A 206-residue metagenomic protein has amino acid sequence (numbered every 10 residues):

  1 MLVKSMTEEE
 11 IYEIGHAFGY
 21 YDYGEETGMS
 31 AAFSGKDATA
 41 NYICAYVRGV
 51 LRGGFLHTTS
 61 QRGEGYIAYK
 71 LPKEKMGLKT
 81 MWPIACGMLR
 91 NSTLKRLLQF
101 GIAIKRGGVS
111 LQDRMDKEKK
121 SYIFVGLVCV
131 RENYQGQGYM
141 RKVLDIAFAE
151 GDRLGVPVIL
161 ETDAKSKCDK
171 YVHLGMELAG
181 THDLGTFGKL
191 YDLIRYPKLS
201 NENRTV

Functional and structural regions predicted by a protein language model:
M1-H16: A short beta-loop-alpha structural element at the N-terminal edge of CoA-dependent acyl/N-acetyltransferase catalytic
F33-L56: Active-site rim helix/loop that mediates acceptor-substrate recognition in acyltransferases
R52-K70: Conserved beta-hairpin
Y66-V128: Conserved acyl-donor/pantetheine-binding loop and adjacent beta-alpha core of acyl/acetyltransferases and related
Y122-I123, E150-D163: Conserved GNAT acetyl-CoA-binding A-motif
G126-Q135, I159-D169, T186, Y196: Conserved beta-strand-loop-alpha-helix junction that forms the acyl-donor binding cleft
V130, G136-A149: Conserved acetyl-CoA-binding loop-helix of GNAT-fold acetyltransferases
R141, R153-G155, A164-T181, G185: Conserved active-site alpha-helix within GNAT-family acetyltransferase domains
